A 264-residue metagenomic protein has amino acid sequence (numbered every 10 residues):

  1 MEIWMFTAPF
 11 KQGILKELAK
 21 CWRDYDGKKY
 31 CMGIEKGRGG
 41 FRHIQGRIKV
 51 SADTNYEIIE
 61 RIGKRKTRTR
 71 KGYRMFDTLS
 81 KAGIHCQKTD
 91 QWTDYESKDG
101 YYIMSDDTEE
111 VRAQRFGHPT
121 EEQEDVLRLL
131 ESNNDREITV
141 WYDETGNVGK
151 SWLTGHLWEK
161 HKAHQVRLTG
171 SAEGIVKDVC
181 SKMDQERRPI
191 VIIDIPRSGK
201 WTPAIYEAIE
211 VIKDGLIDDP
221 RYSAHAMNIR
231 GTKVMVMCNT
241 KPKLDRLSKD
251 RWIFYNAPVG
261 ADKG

Functional and structural regions predicted by a protein language model:
M1-D26, S51-Y142, K162-L168, D262-K263: Catalytic "initiation/cleavage/transfer" segments centered on a nucleophilic residue and adjacent nucleic-acid-engaging
E2, G27-K28, R42, A82 (+3 more regions): Short glycine-/polar-rich loops that comprise or flank the Walker A/P-loop and associated switch/sensor motifs
D26-G39: Short, glycine- and small/hydrophobic-rich beta-strand elements in well-ordered beta-sheets
R47, A52-R68, M75-T78, Q91-S97 (+1 more regions): Replace "adjacent to P-loop NTPase cores in ATP/GTP-dependent enzymes" with "adjacent to NTP-binding cores
V140, I190-D194, V236: Structural motif
E144-V148: Walker A (P-loop) phosphate-binding loop of P-loop NTPases
W152-L153: Hydrophobic positions on the alpha1 helix immediately C-terminal to the Walker A/P-loop
K160-A204: AAA+/P-loop NTPase substrate/partner-engagement loops
